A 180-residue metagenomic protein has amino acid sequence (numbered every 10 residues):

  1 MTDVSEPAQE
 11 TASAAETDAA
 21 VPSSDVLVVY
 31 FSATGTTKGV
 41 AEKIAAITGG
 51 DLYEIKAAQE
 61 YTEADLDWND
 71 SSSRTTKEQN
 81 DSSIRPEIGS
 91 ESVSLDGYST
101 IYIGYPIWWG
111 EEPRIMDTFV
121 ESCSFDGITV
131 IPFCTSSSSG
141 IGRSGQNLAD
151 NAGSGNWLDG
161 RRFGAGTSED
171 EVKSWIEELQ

Functional and structural regions predicted by a protein language model:
M1-Q180: Active-site-proximal alpha-helix that buttresses catalytic centers in soluble enzyme cores
